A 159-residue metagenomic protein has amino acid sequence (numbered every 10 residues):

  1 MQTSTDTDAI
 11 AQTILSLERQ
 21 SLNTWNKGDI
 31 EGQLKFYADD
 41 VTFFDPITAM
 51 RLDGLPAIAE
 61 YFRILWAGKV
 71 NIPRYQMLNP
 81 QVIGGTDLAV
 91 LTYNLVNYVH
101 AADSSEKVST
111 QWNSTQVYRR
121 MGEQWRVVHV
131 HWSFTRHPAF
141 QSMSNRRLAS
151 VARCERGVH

Functional and structural regions predicted by a protein language model:
Q2-K35, T42-H159: A beta-strand edge to alpha-helix "cap/lid" segment located at domain peripheries
